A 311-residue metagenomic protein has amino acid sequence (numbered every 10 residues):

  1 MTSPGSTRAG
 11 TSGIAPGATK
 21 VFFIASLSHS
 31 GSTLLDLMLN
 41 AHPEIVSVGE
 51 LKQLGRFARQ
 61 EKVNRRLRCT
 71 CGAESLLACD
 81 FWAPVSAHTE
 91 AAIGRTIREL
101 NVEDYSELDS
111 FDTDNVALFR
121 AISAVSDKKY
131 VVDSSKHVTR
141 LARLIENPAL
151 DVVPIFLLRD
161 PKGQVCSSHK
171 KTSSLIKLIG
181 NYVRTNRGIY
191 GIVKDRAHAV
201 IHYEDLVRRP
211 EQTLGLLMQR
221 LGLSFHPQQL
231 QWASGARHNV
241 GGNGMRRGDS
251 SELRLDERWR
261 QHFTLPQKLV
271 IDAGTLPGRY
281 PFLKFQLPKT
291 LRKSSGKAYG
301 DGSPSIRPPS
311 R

Functional and structural regions predicted by a protein language model:
M1-F23, E107-S110, H169, Y190 (+2 more regions): PAPS-dependent sulfotransferases, especially Golgi type II membrane carbohydrate sulfotransferases
S26-L27: P-loop (Walker A) phosphate-binding loop of NTP-binding proteins
T33-E44: A conserved segment at the C-terminal end of the G1
N40, I145-E146, K194, S234 (+1 more regions): Alpha-helix boundary recognition
V48-V131, R279: PAPS-dependent sulfation machinery
R66-E90, T113, S134, L141-I145 (+2 more regions): Anion-recognition interface
F119-L230, N239-L253, G300, P304-I306: PAPS-dependent sulfotransferase catalytic domain
